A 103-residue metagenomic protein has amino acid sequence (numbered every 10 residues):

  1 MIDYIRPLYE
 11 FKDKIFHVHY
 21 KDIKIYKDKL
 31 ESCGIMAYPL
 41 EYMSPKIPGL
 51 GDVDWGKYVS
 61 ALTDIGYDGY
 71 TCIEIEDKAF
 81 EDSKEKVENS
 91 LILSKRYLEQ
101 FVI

Functional and structural regions predicted by a protein language model:
M1-I103: Histidine-acidic metal/acid-base catalytic patches
